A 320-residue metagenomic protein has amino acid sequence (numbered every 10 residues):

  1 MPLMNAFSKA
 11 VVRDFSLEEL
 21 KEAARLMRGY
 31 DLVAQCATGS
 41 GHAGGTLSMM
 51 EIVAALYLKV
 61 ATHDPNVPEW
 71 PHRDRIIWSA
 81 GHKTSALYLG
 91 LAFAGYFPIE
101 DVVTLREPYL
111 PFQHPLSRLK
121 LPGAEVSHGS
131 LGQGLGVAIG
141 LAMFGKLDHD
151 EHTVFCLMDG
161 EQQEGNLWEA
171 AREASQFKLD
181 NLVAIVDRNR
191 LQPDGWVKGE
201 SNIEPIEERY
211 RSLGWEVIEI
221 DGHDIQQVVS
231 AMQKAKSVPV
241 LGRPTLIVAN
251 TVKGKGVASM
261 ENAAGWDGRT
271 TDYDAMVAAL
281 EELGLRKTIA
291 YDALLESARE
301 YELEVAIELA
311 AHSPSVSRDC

Functional and structural regions predicted by a protein language model:
P2-L3, F7, R209, I225-D319: Glycine/aspartate-rich loop-and-adjacent alpha/beta segment that forms the canonical ThDP
P2-M27: N-terminal hydrophobic or amphipathic helices/low-complexity stretches enriched in small/hydrophobic/Pro/Gly
L20, D31-A34, T46-F177, G199: Cofactor-binding active-site loop characterized by glycine-rich and histidine/acidic residues
A24-S40, D187-N189: N-terminal capping segment at the start of a domain
D74-I76, E151-F155, L182, L241-A249: Generic beta-sheet signal
Y88-L89, S117, N166-W168, D194-K198 (+2 more regions): Short acidic, glycine/serine/threonine-rich loops at helix termini
E125, Q176-N202, E219: A short, conserved beta-to-alpha structural element at the edge of catalytic cores that scaffolds binding
E164-N189, P244-V248: A short alpha/beta connector and helix-capping loop motif
